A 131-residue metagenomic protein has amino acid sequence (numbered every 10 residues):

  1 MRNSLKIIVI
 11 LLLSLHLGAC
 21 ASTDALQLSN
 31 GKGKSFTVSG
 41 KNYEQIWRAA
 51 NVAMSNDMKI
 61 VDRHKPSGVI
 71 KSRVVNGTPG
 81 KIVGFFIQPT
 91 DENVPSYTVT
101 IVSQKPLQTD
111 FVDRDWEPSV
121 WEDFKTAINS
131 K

Functional and structural regions predicted by a protein language model:
M1-I8: Bacterial N-terminal signal peptides that target proteins for export
L11-S14: Short, linear, compositionally biased motifs with a strong N-terminal bias
H16-A19: C-terminal motif of bacterial Sec signal peptides marking the signal peptidase cleavage site
A21-K131: Ser/Thr-rich, low-complexity intrinsically disordered terminal regions
